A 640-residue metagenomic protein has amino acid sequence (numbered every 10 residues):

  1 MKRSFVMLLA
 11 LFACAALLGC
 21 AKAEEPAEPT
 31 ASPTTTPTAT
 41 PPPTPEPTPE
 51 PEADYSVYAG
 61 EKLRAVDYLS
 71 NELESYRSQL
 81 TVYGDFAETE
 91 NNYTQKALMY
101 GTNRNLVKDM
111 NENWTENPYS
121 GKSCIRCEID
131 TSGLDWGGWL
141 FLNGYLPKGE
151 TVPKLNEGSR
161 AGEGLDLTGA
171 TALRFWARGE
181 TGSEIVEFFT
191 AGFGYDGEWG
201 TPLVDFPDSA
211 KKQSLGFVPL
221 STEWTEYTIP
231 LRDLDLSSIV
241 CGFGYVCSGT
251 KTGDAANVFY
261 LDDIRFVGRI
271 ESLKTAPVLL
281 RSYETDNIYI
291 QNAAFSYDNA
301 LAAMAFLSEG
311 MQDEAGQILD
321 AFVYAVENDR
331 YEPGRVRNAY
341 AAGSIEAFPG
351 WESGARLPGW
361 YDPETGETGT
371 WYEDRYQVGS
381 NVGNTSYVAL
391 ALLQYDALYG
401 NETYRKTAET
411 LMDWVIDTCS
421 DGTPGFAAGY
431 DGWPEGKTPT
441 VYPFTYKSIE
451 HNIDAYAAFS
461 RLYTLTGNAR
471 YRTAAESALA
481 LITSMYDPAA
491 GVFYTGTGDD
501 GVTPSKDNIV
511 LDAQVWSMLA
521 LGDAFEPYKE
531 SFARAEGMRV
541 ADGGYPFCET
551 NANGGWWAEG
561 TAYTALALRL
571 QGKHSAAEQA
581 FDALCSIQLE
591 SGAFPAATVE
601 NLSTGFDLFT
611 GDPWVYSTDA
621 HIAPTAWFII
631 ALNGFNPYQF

Functional and structural regions predicted by a protein language model:
M1-L8: Bacterial N-terminal signal peptides that target proteins for export
A16-G19: C-terminal motif of bacterial Sec signal peptides marking the signal peptidase cleavage site
A21-A23: Bacterial signal peptide processing site
P29-P49: Extracellular mucin-like PTS domains
Y55-L80, K274-T285, N292-Y297, Y324-T370 (+7 more regions): Extended ligand-binding clefts on enzyme/binding-domain cores
Q79-K274: Beta-rich carbohydrate-recognition modules and glycan-binding surfaces
R174-W176, D298-S308, I318-A321, Y387-A391: Non-membrane alpha-helical segments in proteins
